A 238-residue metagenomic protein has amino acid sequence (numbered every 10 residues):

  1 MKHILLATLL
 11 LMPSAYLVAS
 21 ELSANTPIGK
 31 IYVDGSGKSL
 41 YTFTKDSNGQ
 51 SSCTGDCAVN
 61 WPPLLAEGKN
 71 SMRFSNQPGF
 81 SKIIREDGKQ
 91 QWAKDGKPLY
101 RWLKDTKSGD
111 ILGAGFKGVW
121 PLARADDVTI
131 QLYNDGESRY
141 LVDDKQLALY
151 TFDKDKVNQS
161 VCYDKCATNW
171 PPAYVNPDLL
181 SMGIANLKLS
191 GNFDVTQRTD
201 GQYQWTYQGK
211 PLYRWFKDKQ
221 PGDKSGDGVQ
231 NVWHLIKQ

Functional and structural regions predicted by a protein language model:
I4-P13: Sec-dependent N-terminal signal peptides
P13-S14, A19: N-terminal signal peptide c-region/cleavage motif recognized by signal peptidases
A19-Q238: Compact beta-sheet-dominated domain cores in extracellular/mature segments
